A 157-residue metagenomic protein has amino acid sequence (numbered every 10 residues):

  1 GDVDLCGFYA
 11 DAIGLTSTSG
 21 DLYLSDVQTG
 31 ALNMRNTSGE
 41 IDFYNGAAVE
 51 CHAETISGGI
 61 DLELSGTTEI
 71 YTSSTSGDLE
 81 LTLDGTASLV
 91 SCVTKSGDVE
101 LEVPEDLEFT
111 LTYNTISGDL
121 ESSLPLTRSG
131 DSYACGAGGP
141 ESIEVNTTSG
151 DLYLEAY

Functional and structural regions predicted by a protein language model:
D2-G7, A12: Short acidic/polar, Gly/Pro-enriched loop/turn segments located at secondary-structure boundaries
C6-F8, S25-N33, E40-Y157: Short, surface-exposed interaction patches in beta-rich subdomains that mediate adhesion/assembly near membranes
D11-T16, L24: Loop-centered beta-sheet repeat module
T18, T37: Phosphate/pyrophosphate-binding betaalpha-module
